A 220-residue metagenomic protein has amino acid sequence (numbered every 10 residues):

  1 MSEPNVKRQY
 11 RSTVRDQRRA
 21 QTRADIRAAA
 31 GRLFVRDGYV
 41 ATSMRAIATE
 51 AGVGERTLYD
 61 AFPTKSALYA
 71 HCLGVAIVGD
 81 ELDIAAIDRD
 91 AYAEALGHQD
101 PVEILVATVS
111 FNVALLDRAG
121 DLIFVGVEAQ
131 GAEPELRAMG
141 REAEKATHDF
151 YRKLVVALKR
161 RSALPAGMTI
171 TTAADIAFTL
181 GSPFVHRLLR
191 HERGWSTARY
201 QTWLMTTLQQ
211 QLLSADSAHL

Functional and structural regions predicted by a protein language model:
M1-D37, A41-V53, Y59-A67: Basic, helix-initiating cap at the start of DNA-binding domains
E3, K159-T207, A215, H219-L220: Hydrophobic/aromatic-rich alpha-helical bundle segments in the mid-to-C-terminal region
R19, R27, L73, L105 (+4 more regions): Amphipathic, non-transmembrane alpha-helical scaffold segments
T22, K65, A76, T108 (+5 more regions): Hydrophobic/aromatic residues within well-ordered alpha-helical segments
Y39, F62, V127-E133: Short helix-capping/turn signature of helix-turn-helix
A61, H71, W203: Residues in the recognition helix of alpha-helical DNA-binding motifs
K65-A67, H71, L82-D117, A174: Hydrophobic alpha-helical connector segments
V113-V127, P134-R161, T171-D175, T206-L213: Amphipathic alpha-helical packing segments from all-alpha helical-bundle domains
